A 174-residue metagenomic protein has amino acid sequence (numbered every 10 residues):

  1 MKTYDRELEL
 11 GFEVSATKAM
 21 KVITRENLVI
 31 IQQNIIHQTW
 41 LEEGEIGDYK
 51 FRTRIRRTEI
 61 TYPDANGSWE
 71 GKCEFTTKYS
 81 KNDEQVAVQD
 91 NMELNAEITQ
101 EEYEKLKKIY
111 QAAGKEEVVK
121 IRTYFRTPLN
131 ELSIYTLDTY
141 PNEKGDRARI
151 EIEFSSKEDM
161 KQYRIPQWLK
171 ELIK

Functional and structural regions predicted by a protein language model:
M1-K174: Phosphate-end processing signature that detects enzymes handling 5′-triphosphorylated RNA and polyphosphate
